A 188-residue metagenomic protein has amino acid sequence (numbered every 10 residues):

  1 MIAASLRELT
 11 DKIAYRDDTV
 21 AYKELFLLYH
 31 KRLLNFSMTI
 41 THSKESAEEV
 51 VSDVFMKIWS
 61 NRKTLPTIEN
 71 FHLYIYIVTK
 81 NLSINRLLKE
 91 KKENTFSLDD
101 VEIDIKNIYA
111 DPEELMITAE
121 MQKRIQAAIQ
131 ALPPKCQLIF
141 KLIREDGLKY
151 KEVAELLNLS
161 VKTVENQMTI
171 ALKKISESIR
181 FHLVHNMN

Functional and structural regions predicted by a protein language model:
M1-R32, E113, N188: N-terminal module of bacterial RNA polymerase sigma factors
I2-A3, K12, E155-L156, L172-N188: C-terminal edge and immediately downstream basic/flexible tail or linker adjoining helix-turn-helix-like DNA-binding
A3-L6, E93-L115: Internal acidic/polar
A14-E24, N35-D53, V184-N186: Short, charged helix-capping/linker segments at alpha-helix termini
Y15, F55-N70, K89-E90: Sigma70-family region 2
N35, E49-M56, E69-N81: Structural recognition of an alpha-helix C-terminal capping motif at a helix-to-coil junction
I77-F96: Arg/Lys-rich amphipathic alpha helix in sigma70-family domain 2
Q130, P134, L138, L142 (+1 more regions): Helix-turn-helix DNA-binding module
